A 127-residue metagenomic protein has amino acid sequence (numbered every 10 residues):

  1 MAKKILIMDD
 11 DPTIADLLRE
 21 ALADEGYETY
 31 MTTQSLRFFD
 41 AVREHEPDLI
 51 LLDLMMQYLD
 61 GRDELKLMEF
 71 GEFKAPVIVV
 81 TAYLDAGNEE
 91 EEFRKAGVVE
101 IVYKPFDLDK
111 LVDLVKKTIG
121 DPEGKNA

Functional and structural regions predicted by a protein language model:
A15, Q57-Y58, D85: The feature encodes the CheY-like receiver
D16-D24: Charged docking surfaces used in two-component/phosphorelay signaling
G26-T33, A41: Short hydrophobic/Thr-rich beta-strand motif most characteristic of the beta2 strand and flanking loop of CheY-like
M31, Y58-L59: Residue-level signal for the "D+5" position in two-component response regulator receiver
H45-L51: Active-site beta3 strand of CheY-like receiver
V80-T81: Hydrophobic/aromatic residues positioned on beta-strands within the core alpha/beta folds
F106-V115: C-terminal output helix
